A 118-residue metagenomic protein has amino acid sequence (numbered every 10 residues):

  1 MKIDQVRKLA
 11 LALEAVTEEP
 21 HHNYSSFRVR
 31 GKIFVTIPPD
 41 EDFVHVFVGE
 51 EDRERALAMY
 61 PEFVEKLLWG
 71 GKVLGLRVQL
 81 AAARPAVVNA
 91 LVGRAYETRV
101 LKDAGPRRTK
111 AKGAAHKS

Functional and structural regions predicted by a protein language model:
M1-S118: Charge-dense, helix-prone N-terminal extensions
